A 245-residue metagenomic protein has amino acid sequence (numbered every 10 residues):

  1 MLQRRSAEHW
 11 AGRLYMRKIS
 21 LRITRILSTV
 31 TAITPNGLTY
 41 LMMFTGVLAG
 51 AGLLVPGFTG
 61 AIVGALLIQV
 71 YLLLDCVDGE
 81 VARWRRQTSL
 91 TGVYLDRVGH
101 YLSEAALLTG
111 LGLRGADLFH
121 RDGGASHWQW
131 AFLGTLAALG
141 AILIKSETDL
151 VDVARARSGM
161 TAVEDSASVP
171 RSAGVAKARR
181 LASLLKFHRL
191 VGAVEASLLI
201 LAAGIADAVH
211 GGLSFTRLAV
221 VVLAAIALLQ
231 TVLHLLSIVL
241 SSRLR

Functional and structural regions predicted by a protein language model:
M1-I19, I142-R245: C-terminal membrane-associated helical module and adjoining short loops/tails
M1-V30, L72-A105, S241, R245: Cytosolic-side membrane-entry/anchor segment at the start of a transmembrane helix
S6-R17, L38-G50, Y71-V81, A131-L136 (+1 more regions): Hydrophobic alpha-helical transmembrane segments
R25, T29-G50, A65, Q87-K145: Multi-pass membrane catalytic core of lipid/isoprenoid biosynthesis enzymes
I26, V47-A51, E80, I200-L201 (+1 more regions): Alpha-helical transmembrane segments of multipass membrane proteins
P35-T91, L108, F215-A224: Membrane-embedded alpha-helical segments that form the functional core of polytopic membrane enzymes, especially those
G57-I62, A116-Q129, A208-T216: Membrane interfacial helix motifs at helix-loop boundaries and amphipathic/re-entrant anchors
D78-R83, H100-L111, K145-D149, L233-I238: Alpha-helical transmembrane segments and their lipid-water interface positions in multi-pass membrane proteins
